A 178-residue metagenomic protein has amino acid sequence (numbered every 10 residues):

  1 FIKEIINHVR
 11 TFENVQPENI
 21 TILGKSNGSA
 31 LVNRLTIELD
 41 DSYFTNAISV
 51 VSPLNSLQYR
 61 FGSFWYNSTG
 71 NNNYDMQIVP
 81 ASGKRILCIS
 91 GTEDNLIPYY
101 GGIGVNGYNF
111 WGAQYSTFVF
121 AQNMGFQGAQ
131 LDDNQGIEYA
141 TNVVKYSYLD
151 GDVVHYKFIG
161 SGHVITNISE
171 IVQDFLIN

Functional and structural regions predicted by a protein language model:
F1-N27: Gly/Ser-rich "nucleophile elbow"/oxyanion-hole loop immediately N-terminal to the catalytic nucleophile in hydrolases
I5, L35-T36, F175: Hydrophobic residues on the short alpha-helix immediately C-terminal to a glycine-rich phosphate/catalytic loop
P17-I22, Q127-G136: Surface-exposed patches in mature extracellular/periplasmic domains of secreted proteins
S29-D40: Short glycine-enriched nucleophile-adjacent loop and the immediately C-terminal alpha-helix near the catalytic center
T45-N46, V51-Q130, E138, Y146-L149: The feature captures the conserved acid-bearing segment of alpha/beta-hydrolase catalytic domains
A47, V153-K157: Conserved beta-strand scaffold positions in the cores of enzyme catalytic domains, especially in NTP/NDP-utilizing
I159-V164: Histidine-bearing beta->alpha loop at or near hydrolase active sites
N167-N178: Catalytic active-site module of serine/aspartate enzymes centered on a nucleophile-bearing elbow/loop
